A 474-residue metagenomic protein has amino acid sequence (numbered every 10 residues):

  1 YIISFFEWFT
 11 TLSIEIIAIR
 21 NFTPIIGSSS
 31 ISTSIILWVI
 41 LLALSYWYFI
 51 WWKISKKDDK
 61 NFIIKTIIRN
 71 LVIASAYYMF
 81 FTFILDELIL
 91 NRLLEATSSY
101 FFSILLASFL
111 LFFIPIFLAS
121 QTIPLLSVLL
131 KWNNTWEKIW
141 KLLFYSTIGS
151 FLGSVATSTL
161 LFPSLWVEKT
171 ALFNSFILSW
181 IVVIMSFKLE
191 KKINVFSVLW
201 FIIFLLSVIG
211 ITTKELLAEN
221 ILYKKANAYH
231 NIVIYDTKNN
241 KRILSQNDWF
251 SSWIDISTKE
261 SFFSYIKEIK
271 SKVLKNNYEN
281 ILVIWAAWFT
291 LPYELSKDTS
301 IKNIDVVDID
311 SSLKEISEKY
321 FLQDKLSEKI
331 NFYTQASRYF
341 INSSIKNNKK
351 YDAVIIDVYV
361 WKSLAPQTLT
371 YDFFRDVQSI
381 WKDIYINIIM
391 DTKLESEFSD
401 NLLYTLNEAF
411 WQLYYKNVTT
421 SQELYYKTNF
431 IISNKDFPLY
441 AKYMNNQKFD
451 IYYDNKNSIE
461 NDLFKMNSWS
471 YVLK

Functional and structural regions predicted by a protein language model:
Y1-K224, D236-N240, D248-S251, L274-E279 (+11 more regions): Alpha-helical transmembrane segments of multi-pass membrane proteins
K224-Y229, E423-L424: A short catalytic or substrate-binding loop motif that flags glycine-/basic-rich loops and adjacent residues that bind
H230-Y235: Short, surface-exposed beta-strand/loop micro-motifs that present aromatic residues
F262-Y278: Conserved alpha-helix/loop element of class I SAM-dependent methyltransferases that forms part of the SAM/SAH-binding
K314-E315: Short alpha-helix immediately C-terminal to the canonical SAM-binding loop
K382-I384: Short glycine-centered segments of the SAM/dcSAM-binding site in methyltransferase folds
E423-K474: SAM/dcSAM-binding transferase cores
